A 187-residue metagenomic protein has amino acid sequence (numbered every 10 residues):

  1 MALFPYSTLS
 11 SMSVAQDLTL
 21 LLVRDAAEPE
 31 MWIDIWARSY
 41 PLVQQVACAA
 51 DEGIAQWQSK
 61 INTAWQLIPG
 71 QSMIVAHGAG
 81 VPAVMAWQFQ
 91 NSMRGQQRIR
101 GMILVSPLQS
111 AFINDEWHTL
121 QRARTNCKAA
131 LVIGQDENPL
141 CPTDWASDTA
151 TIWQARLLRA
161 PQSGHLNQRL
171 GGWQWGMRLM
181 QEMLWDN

Functional and structural regions predicted by a protein language model:
A2-G70, S163-H165: Active-site catalytic motif of lipid deacylating hydrolases and related acyltransferases
M12, Q109-Q154, L158-P161, Q168: The feature captures the conserved acid-bearing segment of alpha/beta-hydrolase catalytic domains
S39-Y40, R98, I152-W153: Short, structured coil segments at secondary-structure junctions
M73-A76, M102: Conserved alpha/beta-hydrolase fold motif
V75-A86: Gly/Ala-rich beta-loop-alpha elbow adjacent to hydrolase catalytic centers
W87-M93: Active-site catalytic pocket residues across diverse enzymes, especially alpha/beta-hydrolases
R94-S110: A conserved short beta-strand
A155-N187: C-terminal catalytic histidine-bearing segment of alpha/beta-hydrolase fold enzymes
